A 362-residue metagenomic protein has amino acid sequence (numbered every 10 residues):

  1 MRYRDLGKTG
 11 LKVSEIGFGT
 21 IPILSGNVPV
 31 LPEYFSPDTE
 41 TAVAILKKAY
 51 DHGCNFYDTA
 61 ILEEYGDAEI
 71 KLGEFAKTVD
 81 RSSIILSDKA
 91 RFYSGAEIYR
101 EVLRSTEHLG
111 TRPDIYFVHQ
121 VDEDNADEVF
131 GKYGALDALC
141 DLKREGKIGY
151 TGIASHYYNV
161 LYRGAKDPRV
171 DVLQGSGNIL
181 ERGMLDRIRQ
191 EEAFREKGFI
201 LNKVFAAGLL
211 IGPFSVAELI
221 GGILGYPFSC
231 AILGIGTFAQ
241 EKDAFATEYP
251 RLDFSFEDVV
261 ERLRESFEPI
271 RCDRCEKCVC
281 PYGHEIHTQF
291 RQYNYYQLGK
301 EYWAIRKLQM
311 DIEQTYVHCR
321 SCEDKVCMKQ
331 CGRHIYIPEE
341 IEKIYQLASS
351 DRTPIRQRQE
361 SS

Functional and structural regions predicted by a protein language model:
M1-S83: N-terminal binding-site loop/beta-alpha segment at the start of enzyme catalytic domains that lines or forms
L6, F18, A49, Y57 (+11 more regions): Conserved, mostly hydrophobic/aromatic
K8-G10, D51, G73-S83, V102-T111 (+2 more regions): Acidic (Asp/Glu)-rich catalytic clusters
I23-E40, S87-E97, N125-E128, L210-G212: Active-site mouth loops of central-metabolism enzymes
E33-A49, G95-L109, S155-R163, P213-G222: Short, acidic/polar
T106-D127: Active-site groove signature of glycoside hydrolases
V121-E313, E339, Y345, R358: Beta/alpha (TIM)-barrel catalytic core signal, keyed to glycine-rich beta->alpha loops juxtaposed to Asp/Glu that bind
G299-V326, S350-S362: Short Fe-S-cluster ligation motifs
